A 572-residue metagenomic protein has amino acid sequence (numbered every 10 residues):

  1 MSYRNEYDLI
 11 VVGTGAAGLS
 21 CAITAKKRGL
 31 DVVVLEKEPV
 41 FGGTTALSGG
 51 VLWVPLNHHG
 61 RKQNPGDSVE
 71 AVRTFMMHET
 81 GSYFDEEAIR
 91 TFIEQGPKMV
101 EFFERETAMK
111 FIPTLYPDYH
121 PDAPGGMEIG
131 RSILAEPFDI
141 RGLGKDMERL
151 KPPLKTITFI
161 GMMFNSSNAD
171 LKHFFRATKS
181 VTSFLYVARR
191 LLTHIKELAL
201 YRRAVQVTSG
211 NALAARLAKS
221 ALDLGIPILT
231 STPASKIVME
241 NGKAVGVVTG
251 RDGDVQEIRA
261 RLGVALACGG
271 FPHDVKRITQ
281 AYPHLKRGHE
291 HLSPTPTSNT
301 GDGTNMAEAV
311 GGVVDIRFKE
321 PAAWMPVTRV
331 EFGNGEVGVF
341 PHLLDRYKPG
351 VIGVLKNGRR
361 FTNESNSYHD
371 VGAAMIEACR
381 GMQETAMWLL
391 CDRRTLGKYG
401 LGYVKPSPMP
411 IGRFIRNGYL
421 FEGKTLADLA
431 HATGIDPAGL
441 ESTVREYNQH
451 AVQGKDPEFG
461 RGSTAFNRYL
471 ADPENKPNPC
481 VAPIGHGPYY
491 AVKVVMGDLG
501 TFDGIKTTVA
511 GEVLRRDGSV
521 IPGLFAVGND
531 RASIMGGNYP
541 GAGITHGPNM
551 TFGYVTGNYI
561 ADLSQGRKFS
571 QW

Functional and structural regions predicted by a protein language model:
M1-L9, K27, N211, A215 (+4 more regions): Extreme N-terminal leader/targeting segments of oxidoreductases
L9-V34: N-terminal Rossmann-like FAD-binding beta1-loop-alpha1 element of flavoenzymes
K37-P227, G350-G353, R360, R394-G397 (+4 more regions): Conserved N-terminal/central alpha/beta ligand/cofactor-binding core
I129, L134-L185, T304-M306, V310-I435: An anion/pyrophosphate-binding glycine-rich loop and adjacent beta-alpha core in soluble alpha-beta enzymes
A204-N211, D223, R251-V330, H546 (+1 more regions): Glycine-rich loop(s) and the adjacent beta-strand/alpha-helix scaffold that form part
K236, K243, G439-I534, N538: A glycine-rich dinucleotide-binding beta-alpha-beta segment and adjacent secondary-structure elements that constitute
M306-V313, E441, P548-F569: Internal hydrophobic alpha-helix adjacent to the cofactor/substrate pocket in enzyme cavities
G381-P488, T556-Y559, L563: Helix-rich C-terminal "cap"/substrate-channel and partner-interaction subdomain that packs against the flavin-binding
